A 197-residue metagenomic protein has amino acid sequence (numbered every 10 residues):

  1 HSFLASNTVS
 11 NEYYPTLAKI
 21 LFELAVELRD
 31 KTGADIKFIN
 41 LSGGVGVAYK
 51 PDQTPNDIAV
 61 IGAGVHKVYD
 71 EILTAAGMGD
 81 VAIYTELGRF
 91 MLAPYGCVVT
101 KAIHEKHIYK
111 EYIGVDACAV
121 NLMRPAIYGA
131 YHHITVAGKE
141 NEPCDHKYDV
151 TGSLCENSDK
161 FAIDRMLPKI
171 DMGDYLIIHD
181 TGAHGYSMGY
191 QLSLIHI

Functional and structural regions predicted by a protein language model:
H1-H104: Active-site loop/helix belt of alpha/beta enzymes
L73, M78-I195: Charged (often Lys/Glu-rich) extended helix/loop segments that serve as interaction or gating elements
